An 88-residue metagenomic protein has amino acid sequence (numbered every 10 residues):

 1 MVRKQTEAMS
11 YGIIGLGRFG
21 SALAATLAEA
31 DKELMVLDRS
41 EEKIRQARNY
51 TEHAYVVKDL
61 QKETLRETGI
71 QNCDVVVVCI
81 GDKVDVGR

Functional and structural regions predicted by a protein language model:
M1-R88: Cytosolic regulatory regions of ion transport systems
